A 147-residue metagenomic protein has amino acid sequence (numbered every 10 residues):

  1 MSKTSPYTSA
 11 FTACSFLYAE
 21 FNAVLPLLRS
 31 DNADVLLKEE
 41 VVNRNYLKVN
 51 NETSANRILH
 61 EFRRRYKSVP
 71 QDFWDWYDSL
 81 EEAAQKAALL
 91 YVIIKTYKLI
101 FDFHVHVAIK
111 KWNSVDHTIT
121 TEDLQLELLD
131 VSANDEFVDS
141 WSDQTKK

Functional and structural regions predicted by a protein language model:
M1-L90: Eukaryotic partner-binding/assembly regions in large regulatory complexes
C14, I94, D143: Conserved phosphate/pyrophosphate-binding and hydrolysis machinery centered on Walker-type P-loop NTPases, extending
N50-S54, S142-K147: Short amphipathic alpha-helical interaction segments
R65-S68, H106, K110, D130-N134: Amphipathic alpha-helical interaction surfaces
Q71-W74, W112-H117, N134-V138: Short, solvent-exposed secondary-structure capping/transition elements
A87-Y91, K95-T118: Positively charged, polyanion-binding regions of nucleic-acid-associated proteins
T120-N134: DNA-recognition alpha helix
D130-K146: Short, positively charged loop/turn segments that connect secondary-structure elements
